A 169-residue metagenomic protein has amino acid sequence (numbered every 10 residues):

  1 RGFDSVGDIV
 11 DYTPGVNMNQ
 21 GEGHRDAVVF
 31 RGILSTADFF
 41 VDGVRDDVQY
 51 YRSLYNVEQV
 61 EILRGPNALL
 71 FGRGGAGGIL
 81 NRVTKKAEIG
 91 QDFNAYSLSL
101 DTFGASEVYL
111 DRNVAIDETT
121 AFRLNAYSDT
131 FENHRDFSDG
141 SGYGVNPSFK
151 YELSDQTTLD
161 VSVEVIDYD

Functional and structural regions predicted by a protein language model:
R1-Q91: Acidic, small-polar-rich N-terminal luminal/periplasmic segments of exported/outer-membrane proteins
G7, M18-N19, T120-F122, T158: Secondary-structure boundary/capping residues
V48-Q49, N56, F131-E132, Y168-D169: A short local loop/turn or secondary-structure capping micro-motif enriched for an aromatic residue
Y55-E58, L69-N146, L153-T157: Outer-membrane beta-barrel translocator/receptor signature
G65, D129, I166: Flexible loop residues that form catalytic and substrate-binding hotspots at small-molecule/glycan-binding clefts
Y151-L153, V165: Short, well-ordered alpha-helical segments in soluble proteins
T158-D169: Flexible loop and strand-edge segments within Gram-negative outer membrane beta-barrel domains
